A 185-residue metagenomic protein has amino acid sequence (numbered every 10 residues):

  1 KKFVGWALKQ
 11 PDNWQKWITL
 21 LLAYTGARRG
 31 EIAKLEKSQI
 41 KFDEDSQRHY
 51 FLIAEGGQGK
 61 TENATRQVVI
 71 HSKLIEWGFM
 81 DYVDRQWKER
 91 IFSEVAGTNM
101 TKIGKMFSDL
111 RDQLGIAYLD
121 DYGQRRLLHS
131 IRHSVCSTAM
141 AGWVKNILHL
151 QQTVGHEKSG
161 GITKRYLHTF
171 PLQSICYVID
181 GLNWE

Functional and structural regions predicted by a protein language model:
K1-R29, A33: Basic, Lys/Arg- and aromatic-enriched nucleic-acid-binding interface segment
V4, I53-E55, H71, S93-A96 (+1 more regions): Residue-level detector of conserved, well-ordered beta-strand and adjacent loop positions that form binding/recognition
L8-Q10, G56-T65, S93-T98, Y118-L127: Short, contiguous acidic/charged loop-to-helix segments that flank catalytic cores in large enzymes
K9-Q15, T25, R85, E89-R90 (+2 more regions): Short, basic (Lys/Arg/His-rich) helix/loop patches that form interaction surfaces in the mid-to-C-terminal regions
K16-W17, H49, F79-M80, L128-I131: Tryptophan-centric aromatic hotspots in well-structured domains and transmembrane helices
T25, K34-W77: Conserved tyrosine-mediated DNA breakage-rejoining catalytic core shared by Y-recombinases
G59-M80, Q86-L110: C-terminal catalytic core of Y-nucleophile DNA break-rejoin enzymes
V154-W184: Catalytic-site neighborhood detector that most strongly recognizes the C-terminal catalytic loop/helix of tyrosine
